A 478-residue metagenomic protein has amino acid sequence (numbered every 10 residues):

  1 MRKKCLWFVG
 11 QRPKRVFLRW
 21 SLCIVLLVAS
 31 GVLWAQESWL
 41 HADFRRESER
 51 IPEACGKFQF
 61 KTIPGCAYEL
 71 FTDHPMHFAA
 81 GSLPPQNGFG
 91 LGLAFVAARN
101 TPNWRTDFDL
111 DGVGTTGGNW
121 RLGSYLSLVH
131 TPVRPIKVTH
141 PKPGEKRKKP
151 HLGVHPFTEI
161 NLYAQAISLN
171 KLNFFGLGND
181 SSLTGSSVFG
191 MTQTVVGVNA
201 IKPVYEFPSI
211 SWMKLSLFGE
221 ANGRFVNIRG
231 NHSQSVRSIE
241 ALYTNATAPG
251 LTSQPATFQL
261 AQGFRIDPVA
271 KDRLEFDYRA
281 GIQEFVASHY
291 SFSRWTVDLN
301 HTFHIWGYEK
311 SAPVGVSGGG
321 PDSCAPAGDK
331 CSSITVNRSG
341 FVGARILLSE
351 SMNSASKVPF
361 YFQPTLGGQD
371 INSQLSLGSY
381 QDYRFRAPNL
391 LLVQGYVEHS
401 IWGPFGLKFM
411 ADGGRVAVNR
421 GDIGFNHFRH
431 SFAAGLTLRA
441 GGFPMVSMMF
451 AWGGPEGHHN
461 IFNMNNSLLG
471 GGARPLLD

Functional and structural regions predicted by a protein language model:
M1-L18: N-terminal secretory signal peptides that target proteins for export/translocation
W34-V154, E159-N161, E206-S209, K214-E220 (+9 more regions): Outer-membrane beta-barrel initiation region
I51, C55-F60, V96, V236-W402 (+4 more regions): C-terminal outer-membrane beta-barrel translocator/porin domains of Gram-negative envelope proteins and their
F78-S82, F108-G114, S124, P156-D180 (+10 more regions): Transmembrane beta-barrel strands of outer-membrane/channel proteins
A80-P84, D111-V113, L183-F189, T247-S253 (+5 more regions): Outer-membrane beta-barrel domain signature
V133-T192, L347-L366, V446-N465, D478: Outer-membrane beta-barrel translocator/channel fold
L169-G178, L183-G197, R229-R237, N245-Q259 (+1 more regions): Extracellular/periplasm-exposed beta-strand and loop segments of Gram-negative cell-envelope proteins, dominated by
